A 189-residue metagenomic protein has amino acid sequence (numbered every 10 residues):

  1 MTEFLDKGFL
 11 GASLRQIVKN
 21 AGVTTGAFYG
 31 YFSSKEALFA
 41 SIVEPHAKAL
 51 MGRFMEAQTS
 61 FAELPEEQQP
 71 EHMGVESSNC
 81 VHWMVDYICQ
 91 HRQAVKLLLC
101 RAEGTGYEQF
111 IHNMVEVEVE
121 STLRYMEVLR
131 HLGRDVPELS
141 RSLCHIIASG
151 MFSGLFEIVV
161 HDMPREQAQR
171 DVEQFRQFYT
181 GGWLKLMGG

Functional and structural regions predicted by a protein language model:
E3-A37, S41-I42: Helix-turn-helix
E3-D6, A49-S60, A94, G150 (+1 more regions): Solvent-exposed, amphipathic alpha-helical segments
A40-A49, F110: Alpha-helical DNA-contacting segments of helix-turn-helix folds
S41, M55-Y87: Hydrophobic alpha-helical connector segments
V75, C80-Q90, T105-H131, S142-S149: Amphipathic alpha-helical packing segments from all-alpha helical-bundle domains
K96-L98: Short, hydrophobic secondary-structure boundary micro-motifs
Y125-F178, M187-G188: Hydrophobic/aromatic-rich alpha-helical bundle segments in the mid-to-C-terminal region
